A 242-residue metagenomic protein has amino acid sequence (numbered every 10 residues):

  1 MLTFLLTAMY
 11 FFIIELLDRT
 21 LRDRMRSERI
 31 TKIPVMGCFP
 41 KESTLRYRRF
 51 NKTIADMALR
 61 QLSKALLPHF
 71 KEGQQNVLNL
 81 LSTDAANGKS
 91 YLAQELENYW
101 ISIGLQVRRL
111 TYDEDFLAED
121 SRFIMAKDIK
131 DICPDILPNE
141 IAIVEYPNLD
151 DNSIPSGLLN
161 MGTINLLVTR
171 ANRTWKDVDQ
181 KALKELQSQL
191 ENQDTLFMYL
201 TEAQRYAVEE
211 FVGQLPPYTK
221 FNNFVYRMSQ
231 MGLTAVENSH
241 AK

Functional and structural regions predicted by a protein language model:
L2-Q106, T111-A126, R173-K242: Short boundary/hinge segments that flank catalytic cores
A8, L137-P138, I164-N165: Short, surface-exposed connector motifs at secondary-structure boundaries
N76, E140-I141, T163, L196: Conserved acidic residues
N79, I141-E145, L166-V168: Structural motif
R108-L158: Switch II (G3) loop of P-loop NTPases
I136, L159-M161, L190-N192: A structural signal for short secondary-structure junctions
N148-D151, G162-Q180: Conserved Switch II/interswitch segment of TRAFAC-class P-loop GTPases
